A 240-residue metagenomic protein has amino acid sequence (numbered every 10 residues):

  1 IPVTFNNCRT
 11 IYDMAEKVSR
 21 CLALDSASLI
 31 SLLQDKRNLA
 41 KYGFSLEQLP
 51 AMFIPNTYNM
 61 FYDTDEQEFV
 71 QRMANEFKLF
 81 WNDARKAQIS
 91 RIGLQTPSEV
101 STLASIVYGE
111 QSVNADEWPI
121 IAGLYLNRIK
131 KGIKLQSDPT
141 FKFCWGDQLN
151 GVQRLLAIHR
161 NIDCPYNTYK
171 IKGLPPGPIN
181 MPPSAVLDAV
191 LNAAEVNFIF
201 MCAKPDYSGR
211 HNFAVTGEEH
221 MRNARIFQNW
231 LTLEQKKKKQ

Functional and structural regions predicted by a protein language model:
I1-P2, N6-C21: Membrane-embedded segments
E16, L22-A27, N38-Q240: Bacterial extracytoplasmic/cell-wall-associated proteins, especially those involved in peptidoglycan
L33-R37: Structural preference for solvent-exposed beta-strand-turn elements and adjacent flexible terminal/loop segments within
